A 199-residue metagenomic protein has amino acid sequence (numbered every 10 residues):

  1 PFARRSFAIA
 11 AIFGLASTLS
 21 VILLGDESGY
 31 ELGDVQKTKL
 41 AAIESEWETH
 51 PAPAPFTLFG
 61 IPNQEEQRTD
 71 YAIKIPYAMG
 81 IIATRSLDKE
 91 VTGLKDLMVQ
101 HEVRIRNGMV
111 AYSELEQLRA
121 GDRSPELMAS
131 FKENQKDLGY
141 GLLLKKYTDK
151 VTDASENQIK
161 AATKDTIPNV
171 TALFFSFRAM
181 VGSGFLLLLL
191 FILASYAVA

Functional and structural regions predicted by a protein language model:
F2, L15-T18, F175, G182: Short, hydrophobic/aromatic alpha-helical segments in well-folded domains
F2-I12, A199: Membrane-interfacial entry segments at the cytosolic side of transmembrane helices
A11-V21, L187-A194: Helical transmembrane-bundle signal
F13-Q117: Aromatic-rich transmembrane-lumenal/periplasmic boundary elements in polytopic membrane proteins
I82, S86, E90-K160: Long, low-complexity, polar/charged, intrinsically disordered or flexibly structured peripheral segments
A161-N169: Short, membrane-interfacial amphipathic segments enriched in basic
P168-A199: C-terminal substrate/ligand-recognition segments
